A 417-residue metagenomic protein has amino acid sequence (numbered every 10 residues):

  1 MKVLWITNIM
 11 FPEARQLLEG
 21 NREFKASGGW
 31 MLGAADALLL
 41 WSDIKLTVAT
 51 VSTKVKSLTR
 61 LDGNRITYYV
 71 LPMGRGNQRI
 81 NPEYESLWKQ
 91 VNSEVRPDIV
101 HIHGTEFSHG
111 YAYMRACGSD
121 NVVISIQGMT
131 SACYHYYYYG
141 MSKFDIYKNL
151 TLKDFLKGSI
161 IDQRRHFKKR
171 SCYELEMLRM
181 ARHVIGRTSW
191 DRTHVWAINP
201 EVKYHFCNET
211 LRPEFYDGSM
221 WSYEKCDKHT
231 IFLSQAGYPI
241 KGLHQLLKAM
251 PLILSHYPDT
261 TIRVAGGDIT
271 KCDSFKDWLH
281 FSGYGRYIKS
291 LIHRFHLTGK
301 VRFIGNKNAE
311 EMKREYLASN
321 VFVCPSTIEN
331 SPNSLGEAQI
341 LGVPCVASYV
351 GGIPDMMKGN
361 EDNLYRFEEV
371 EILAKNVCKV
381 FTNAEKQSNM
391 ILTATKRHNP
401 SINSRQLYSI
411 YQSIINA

Functional and structural regions predicted by a protein language model:
M1-V55, D62-I66, Y408, Q412: N-terminal subdomain of nucleotide-sugar transferases
L4, S222-K241, L247-L252, I262-A265: Conserved donor-binding/catalytic core segment of Leloir-type glycosyltransferases
N92, R314-S319: Short alpha-helical donor nucleotide-sugar binding micro-motif in glycosyltransferases
K276-N306: Nucleotide-activated donor-binding/catalytic signature segment of Leloir-type glycosyltransferases, i.e., the conserved
T327: Aromatic "clamp/platform" in nucleotide-sugar-dependent glycosyltransferases that forms part of the donor/acceptor
P344-A347: Short hydrophobic beta-strand element within catalytic cores of glycosyltransferases and related nucleotide-activated
G359-V370, K379-A384: Conserved acidic donor-binding segment of nucleotide-sugar-dependent glycosyltransferases
E385-P400, Q406: A short, well-ordered alpha-helix in the C-terminal region of glycosyltransferases
